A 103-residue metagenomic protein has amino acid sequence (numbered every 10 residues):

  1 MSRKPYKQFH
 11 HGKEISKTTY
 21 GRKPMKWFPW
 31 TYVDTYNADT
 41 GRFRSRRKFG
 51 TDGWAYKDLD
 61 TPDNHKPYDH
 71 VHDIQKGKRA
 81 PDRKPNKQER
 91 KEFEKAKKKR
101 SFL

Functional and structural regions predicted by a protein language model:
S2-L103: Catalytic toxin/effector domains delivered as secreted proteins or via bacterial secretion systems
